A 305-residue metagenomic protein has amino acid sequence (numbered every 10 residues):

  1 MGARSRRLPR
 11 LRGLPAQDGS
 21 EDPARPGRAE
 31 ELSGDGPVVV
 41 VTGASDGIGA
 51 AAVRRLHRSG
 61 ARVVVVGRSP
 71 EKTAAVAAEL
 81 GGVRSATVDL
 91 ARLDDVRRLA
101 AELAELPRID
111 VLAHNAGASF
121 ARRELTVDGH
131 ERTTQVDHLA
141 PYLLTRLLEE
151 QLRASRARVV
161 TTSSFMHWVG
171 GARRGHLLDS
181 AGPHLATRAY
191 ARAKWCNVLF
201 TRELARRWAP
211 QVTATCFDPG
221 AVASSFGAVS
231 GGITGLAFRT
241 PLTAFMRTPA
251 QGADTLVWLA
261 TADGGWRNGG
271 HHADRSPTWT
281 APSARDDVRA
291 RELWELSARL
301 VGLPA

Functional and structural regions predicted by a protein language model:
L32-V65: Canonical Rossmann dinucleotide-binding motif of NAD(H)/NADP(H)-dependent dehydrogenases/reductases, specifically
D35, E102-H114, F120-L125: A glycine-rich helix->loop->beta "capping" turn within Rossmann-like NAD(P)(H)-dependent oxidoreductase domains
T42, I109-G117, D137, V160-S163 (+1 more regions): Rossmann-fold scaffold of SDR-type NAD(P)-dependent oxidoreductases
E79-D94: Rossmann-fold cofactor-recognition segment
E105, V136-A157, G171, A205-R206: Amphipathic alpha-helical dimer-interface segment in Rossmann-like NAD(P)H-dependent oxidoreductases
G117-L125, E131, R153-Q211, D218-T234 (+1 more regions): Catalytic loop of short-chain dehydrogenase/reductase
R123, T134-L148, V160, A193 (+1 more regions): Short alpha-helix in the Rossmann-fold core of NAD(P)-dependent oxidoreductases
A193, C216, R239-T280, D287-R291 (+2 more regions): C-terminal helical subdomain
